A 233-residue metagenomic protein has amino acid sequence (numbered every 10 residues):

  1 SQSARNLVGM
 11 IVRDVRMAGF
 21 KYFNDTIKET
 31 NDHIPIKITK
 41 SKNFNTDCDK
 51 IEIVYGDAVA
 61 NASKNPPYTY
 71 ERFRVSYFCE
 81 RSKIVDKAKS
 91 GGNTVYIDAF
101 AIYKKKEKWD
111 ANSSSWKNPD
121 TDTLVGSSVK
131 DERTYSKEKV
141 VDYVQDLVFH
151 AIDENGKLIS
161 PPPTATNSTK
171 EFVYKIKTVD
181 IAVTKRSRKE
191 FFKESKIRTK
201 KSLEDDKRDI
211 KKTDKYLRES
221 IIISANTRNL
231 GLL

Functional and structural regions predicted by a protein language model:
S1-D131, V141, T227-R228, L233: Extracytoplasmic beta-strand-rich oligomerization domains located immediately C-terminal to a leader/signal peptide
K42-F44, V129-L233: Short linear sequence signals and composition-biased patches located at protein termini or domain-edge surfaces
